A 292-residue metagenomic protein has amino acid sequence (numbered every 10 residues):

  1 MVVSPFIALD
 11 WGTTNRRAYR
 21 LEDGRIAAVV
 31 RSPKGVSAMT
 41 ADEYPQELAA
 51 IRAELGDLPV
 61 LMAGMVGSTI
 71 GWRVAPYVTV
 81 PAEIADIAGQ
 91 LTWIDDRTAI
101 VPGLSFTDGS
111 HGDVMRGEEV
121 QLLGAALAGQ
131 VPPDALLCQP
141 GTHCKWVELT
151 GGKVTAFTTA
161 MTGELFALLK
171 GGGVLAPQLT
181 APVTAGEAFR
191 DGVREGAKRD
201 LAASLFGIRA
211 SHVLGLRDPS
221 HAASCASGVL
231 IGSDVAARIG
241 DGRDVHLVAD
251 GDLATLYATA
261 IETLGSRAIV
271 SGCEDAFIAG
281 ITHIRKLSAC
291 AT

Functional and structural regions predicted by a protein language model:
P5-E43, S271: Short glycine-rich, Thr/Ser-proximal phosphate-binding strand/loop in the N-terminal lobe of ATP-dependent enzymes
L9-N15, C138-H143, T162, A249-D252: A short acidic Gly-Thr/Ser loop motif
R16, V174-T292: ATP-binding/phosphotransfer module of carbohydrate and carboxylate kinases, centering on a glycine-rich
L21-R25, D96, E148-K153: Short acidic-glycine loop/turn motifs at beta-strand connectors
R25-P59, V66-V74, L175-Q178: N-terminal phosphate-binding loop and adjacent alpha-helix
E54-G112, G151: Short beta-strand-loop/turn "lid" adjacent to the catalytic site in phosphate-handling enzymes
D57-S68, G141, I231, R243-G251: Short glycine-rich phosphate-binding loop at a beta-alpha junction
S105-E195: Glycine-rich phosphate-binding loop plus the immediately following alpha-helix
